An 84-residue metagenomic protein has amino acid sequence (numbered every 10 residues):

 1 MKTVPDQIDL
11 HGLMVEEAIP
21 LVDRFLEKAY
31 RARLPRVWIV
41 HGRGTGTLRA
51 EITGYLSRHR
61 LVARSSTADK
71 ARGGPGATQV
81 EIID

Functional and structural regions predicted by a protein language model:
M1-D84: Long, charged, low-complexity intrinsically disordered regions
